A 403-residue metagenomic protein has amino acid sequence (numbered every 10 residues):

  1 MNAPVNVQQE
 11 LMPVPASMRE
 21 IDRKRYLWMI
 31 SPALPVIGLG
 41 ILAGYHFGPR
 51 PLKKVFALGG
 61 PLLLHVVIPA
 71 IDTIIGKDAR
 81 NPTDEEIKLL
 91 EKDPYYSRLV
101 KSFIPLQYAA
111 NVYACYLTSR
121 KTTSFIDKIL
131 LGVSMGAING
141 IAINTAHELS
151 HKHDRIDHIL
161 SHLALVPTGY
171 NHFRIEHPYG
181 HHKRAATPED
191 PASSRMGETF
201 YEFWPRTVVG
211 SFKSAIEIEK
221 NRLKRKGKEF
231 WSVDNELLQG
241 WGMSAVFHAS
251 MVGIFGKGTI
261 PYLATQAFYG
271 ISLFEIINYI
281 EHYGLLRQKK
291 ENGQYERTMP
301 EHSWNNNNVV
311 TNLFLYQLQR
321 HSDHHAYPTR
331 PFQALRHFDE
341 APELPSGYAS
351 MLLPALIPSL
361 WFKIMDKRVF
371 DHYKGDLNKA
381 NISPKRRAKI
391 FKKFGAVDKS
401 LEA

Functional and structural regions predicted by a protein language model:
N2-G38, A43, D154-L237, K257-G258 (+2 more regions): Cytosolic/stromal cytosol-facing helical appendages immediately following the last transmembrane segment
E20-T73, P94-S119, I126-N139, V233-I276 (+2 more regions): Alpha-helical bilayer-embedded segments of polytopic membrane proteins, i.e., transmembrane/intramembrane helices
I68-D78, A142-E148, Y170-R174, L273-H282: Juxtamembrane membrane-interface segments at transmembrane alpha-helix termini
T73-L89, L286: Membrane-helix interface/capping segments
D78-N81, L117-R120, S150, G284 (+1 more regions): Juxtamembrane transmembrane-helix termini
T83-V208: Intramembrane catalytic core of multi-pass membrane enzymes that act on lipidic substrates
H147, H181, S250-M251, H321: Structural hydrophobic-scaffold residues in regular secondary structure
